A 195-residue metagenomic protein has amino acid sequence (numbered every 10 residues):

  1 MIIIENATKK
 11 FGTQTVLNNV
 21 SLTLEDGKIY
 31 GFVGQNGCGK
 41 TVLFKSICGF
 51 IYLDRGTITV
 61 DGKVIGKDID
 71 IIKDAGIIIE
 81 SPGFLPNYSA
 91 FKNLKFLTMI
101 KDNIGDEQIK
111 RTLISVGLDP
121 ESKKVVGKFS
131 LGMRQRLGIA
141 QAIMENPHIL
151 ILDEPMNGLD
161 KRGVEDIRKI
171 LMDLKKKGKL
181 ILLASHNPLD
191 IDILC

Functional and structural regions predicted by a protein language model:
V33-Q35: The feature captures the beta-strand-to-loop junction immediately N-terminal to the Walker
C48: Helix-to-loop junction immediately C-terminal to a conserved catalytic motif
G56-I71: Conserved ABC transporter NBD signature motif
K95, D106-E121: Conserved ABC ATPase "signature" region
I139: Hydrophobic anchor residue at the start of the ABC signature
L150-E154: Catalytic Walker B motif of ABC-type/P-loop ATPase nucleotide-binding domains
